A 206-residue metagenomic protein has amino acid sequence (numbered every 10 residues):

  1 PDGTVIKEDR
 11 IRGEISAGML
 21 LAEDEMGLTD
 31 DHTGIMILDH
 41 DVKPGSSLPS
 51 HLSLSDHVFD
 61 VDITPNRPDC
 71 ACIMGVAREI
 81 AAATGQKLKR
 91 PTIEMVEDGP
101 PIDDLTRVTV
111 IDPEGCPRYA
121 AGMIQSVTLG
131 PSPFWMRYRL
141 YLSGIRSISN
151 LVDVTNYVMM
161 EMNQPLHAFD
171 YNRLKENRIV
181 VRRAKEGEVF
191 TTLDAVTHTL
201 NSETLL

Functional and structural regions predicted by a protein language model:
P1-L206: RNA/tRNA-interacting regions in translation and RNA-turnover enzymes
